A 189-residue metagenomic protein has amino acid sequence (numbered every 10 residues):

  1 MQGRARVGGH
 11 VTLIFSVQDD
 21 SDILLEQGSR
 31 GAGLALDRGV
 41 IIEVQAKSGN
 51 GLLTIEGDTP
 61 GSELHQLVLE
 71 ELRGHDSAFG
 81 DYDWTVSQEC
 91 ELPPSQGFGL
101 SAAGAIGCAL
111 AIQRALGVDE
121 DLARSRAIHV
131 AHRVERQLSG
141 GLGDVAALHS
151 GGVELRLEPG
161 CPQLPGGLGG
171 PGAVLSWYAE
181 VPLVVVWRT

Functional and structural regions predicted by a protein language model:
M1-Q96, R114, E120: ATP-binding N-lobe of GHMP and related small-molecule kinases
S16, D37-G39, A103, S150-V153: Short capping/connector residues at structural and topological boundaries
D22, D121-T189: ATP-dependent small-molecule kinase catalytic core of the GHMP/sugar-kinase superfamily and closely related
L67-E71, G107, R126: Long, highly charged amphipathic alpha-helices
Q96-L100, L157-E158: Short, conserved acidic/polar surface loops in the N-terminal third of protein domains
F98-R124: DPxDG-like acidic metal-binding loop motif
